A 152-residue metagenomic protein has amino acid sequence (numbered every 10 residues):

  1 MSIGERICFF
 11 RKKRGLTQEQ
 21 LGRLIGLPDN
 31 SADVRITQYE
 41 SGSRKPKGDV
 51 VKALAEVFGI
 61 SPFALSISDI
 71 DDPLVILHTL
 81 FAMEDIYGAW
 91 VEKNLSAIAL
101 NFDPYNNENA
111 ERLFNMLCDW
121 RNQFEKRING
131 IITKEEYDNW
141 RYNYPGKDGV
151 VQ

Functional and structural regions predicted by a protein language model:
M1-S2: A detector for short, charged/polar N-terminal pre-domain segments
E5-G26: Short basic helix-loop element that most often maps to the first helix and adjoining turn of HTH DNA-binding modules
I7, Q18, D33, G48-V51 (+1 more regions): Helix-turn-helix DNA-binding elements, focusing on the entry/boundary residues of the two helices that contact DNA
G26-P46, I67-I70: Recognition helix of helix-turn-helix/homeodomain-like DNA-binding domains that insert into the DNA major groove
D49, A53-I131: Charged, helix-prone or intrinsically disordered regulatory segments positioned adjacent to compact structured domains
K134-Y142: Short, charged, amphipathic alpha-helical segments
D148-Q152: Short, charge-rich amphipathic alpha-helical segments embedded in non-transmembrane helical bundles/solenoids
